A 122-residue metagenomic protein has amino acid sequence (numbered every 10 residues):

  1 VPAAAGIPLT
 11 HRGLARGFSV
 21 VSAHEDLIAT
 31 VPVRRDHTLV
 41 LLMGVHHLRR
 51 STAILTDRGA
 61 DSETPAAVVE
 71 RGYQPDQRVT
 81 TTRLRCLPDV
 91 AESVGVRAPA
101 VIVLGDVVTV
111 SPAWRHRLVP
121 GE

Functional and structural regions predicted by a protein language model:
V1-V21: Catalytic cores of RNA-modifying enzymes
A15-G17, S22-E122: A contiguous loop/helix-start segment that scaffolds small-molecule binding in enzyme catalytic cores
